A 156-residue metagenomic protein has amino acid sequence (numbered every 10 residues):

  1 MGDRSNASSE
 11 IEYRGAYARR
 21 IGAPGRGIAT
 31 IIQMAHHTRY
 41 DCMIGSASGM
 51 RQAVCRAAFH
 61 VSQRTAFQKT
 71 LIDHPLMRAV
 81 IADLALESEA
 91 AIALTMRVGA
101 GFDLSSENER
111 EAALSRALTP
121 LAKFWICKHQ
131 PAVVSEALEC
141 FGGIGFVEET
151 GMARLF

Functional and structural regions predicted by a protein language model:
M1-F156: Internal glycine-rich alpha/beta core junctions
